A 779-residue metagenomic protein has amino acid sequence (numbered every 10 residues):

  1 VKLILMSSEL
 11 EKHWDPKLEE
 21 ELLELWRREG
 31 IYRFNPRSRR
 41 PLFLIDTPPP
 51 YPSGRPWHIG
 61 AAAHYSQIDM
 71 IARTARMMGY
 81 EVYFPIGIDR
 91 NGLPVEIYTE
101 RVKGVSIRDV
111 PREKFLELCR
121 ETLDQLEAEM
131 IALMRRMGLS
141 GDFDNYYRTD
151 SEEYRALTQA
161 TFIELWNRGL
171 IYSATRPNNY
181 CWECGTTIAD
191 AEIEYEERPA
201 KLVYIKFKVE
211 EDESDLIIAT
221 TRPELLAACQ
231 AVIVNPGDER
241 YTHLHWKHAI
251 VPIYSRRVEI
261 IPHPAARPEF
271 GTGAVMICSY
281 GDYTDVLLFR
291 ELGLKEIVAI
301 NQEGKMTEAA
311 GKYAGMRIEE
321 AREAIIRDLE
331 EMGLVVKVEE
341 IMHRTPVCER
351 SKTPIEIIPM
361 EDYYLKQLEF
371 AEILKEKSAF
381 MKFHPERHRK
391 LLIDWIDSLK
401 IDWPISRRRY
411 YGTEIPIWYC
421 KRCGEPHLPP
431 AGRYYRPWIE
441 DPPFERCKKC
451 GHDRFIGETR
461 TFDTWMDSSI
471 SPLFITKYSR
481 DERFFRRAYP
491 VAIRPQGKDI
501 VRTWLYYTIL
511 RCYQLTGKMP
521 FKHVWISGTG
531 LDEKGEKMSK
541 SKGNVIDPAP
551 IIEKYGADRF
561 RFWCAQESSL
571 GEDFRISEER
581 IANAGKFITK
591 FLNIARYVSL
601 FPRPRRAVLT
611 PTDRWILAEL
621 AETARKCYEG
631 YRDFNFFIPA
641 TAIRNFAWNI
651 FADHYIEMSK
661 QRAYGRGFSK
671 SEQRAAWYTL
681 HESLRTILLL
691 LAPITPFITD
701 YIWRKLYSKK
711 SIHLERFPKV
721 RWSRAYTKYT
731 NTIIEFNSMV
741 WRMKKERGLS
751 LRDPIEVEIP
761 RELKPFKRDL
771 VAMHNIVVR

Functional and structural regions predicted by a protein language model:
S7-D46, Y83-P85, L118-L133, D238-A265 (+3 more regions): Conserved oxyanion/phosphate-binding beta-strand-loop segments in alpha/beta enzyme cores
K12-D15, E19-E29, E100-D215, F270 (+8 more regions): Residue patterns forming the tRNA-binding/recognition surfaces of aminoacyl-tRNA synthetases and related DALR
P36-Y98, T149, T158, A219-T220 (+4 more regions): N-terminal catalytic cores of NTP/NDP-binding nucleotidyl/phosphoryl-transfer enzymes
R73-E81, R101-R112, A132, R136-G141 (+18 more regions): Secondary-structure transition/capping motifs at alpha-helix termini and the adjoining loop/turn into the next element
D89, W182, E192-E194, F455 (+4 more regions): Acidic, turn-prone loop/beta-hairpin segments
E213-I277, Y283-L287: Protease-associated
P264-A266, L292-G304, R409-Y411, P416-K421 (+1 more regions): Alpha-helical recognition segments enriched in aromatics with Gly/Pro capping that present substrate-recognition
E553, D558-P602, S671-T695, S750-R752: Structural preference for alpha-helix termini/caps and helix-kink/transition segments
